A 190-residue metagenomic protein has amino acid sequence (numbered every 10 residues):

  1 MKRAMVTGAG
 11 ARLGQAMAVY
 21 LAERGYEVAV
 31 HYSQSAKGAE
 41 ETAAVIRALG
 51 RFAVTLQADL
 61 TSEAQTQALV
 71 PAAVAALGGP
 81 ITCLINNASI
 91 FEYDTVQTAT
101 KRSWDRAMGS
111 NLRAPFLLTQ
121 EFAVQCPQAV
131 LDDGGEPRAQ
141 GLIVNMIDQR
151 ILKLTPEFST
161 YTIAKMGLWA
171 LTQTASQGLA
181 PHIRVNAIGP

Functional and structural regions predicted by a protein language model:
G10-R12: Conserved glycine-rich cofactor-binding loop
A36, Q57-L69, K101: The beta1-alpha1 cofactor-binding region of Rossmann-like NAD(H)/NADP(H)-dependent oxidoreductases
P80, W169, L179-P190: Conserved Rossmann-fold SDR core element
N87-E92: Conserved NAD(P)H cofactor-binding loop of Rossmann-fold oxidoreductase domains
T95-V96, T100-M108: Substrate-binding pocket helix/loop in short-chain dehydrogenase/reductase
T119, A164, T172: Active-site helix of classical SDR
V124, S176-P181: Alpha-helical segment proximal to the catalytic Tyr-Lys
